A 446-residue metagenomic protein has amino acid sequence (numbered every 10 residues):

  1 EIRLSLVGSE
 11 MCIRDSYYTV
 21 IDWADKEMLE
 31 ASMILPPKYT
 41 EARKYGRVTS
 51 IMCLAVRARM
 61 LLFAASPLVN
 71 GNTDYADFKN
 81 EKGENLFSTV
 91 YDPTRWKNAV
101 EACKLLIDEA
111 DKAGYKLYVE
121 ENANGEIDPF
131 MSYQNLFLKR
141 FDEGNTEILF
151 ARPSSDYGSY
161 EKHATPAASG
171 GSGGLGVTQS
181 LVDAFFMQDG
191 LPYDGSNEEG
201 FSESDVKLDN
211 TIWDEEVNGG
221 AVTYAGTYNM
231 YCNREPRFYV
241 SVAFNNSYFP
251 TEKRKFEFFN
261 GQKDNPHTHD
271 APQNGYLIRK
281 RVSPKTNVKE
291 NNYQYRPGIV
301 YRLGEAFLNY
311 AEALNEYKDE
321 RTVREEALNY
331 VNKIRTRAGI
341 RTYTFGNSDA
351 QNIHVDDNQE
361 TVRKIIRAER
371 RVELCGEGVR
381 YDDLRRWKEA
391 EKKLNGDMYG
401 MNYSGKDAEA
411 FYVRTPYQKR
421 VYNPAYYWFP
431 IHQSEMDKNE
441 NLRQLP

Functional and structural regions predicted by a protein language model:
E1-G8: Positively charged, low-complexity/disordered segments
S9-E10, R14-Q179, G195-P446: Acidic/polar-rich alpha-helix caps and helix-coil junctions
